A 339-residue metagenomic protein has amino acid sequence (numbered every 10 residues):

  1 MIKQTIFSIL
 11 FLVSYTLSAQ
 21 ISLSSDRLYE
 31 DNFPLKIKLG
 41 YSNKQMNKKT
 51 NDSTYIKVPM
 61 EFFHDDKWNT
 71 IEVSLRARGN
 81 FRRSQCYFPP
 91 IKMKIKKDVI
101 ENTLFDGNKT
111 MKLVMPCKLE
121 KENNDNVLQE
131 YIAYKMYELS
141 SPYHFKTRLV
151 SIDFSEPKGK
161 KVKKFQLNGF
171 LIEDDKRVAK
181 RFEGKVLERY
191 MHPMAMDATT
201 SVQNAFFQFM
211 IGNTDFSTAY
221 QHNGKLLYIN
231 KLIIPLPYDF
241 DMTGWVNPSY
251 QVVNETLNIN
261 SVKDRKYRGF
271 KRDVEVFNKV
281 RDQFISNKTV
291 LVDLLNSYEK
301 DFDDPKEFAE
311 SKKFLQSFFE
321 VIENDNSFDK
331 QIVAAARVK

Functional and structural regions predicted by a protein language model:
M1-I21: Bacterial Sec-dependent N-terminal signal peptides
Q20-K339: Phosphate/dinucleotide-binding and metal-coordinating scaffold of catalytic cores in nucleotide-dependent enzymes
